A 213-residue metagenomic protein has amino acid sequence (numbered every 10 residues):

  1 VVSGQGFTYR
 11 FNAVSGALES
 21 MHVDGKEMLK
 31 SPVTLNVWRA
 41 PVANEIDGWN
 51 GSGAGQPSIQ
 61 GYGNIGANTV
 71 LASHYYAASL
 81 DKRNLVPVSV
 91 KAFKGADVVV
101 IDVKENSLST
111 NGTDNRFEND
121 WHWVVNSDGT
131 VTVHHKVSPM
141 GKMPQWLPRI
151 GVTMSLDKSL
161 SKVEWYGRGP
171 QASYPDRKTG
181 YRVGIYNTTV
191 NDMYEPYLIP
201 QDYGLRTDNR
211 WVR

Functional and structural regions predicted by a protein language model:
V1-R213: Beta-strand/loop-rich accessory regions of lumenal/periplasmic or secreted enzymes, predominantly carbohydrate-active
